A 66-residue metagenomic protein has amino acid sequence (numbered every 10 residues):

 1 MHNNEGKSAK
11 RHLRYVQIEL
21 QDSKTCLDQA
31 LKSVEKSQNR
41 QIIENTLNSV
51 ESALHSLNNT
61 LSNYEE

Functional and structural regions predicted by a protein language model:
M1-L31, S62-Y64: N-terminal acidic leader/helix
T25-E66: Short, charge-rich amphipathic interface segments used for partner binding and complex assembly
